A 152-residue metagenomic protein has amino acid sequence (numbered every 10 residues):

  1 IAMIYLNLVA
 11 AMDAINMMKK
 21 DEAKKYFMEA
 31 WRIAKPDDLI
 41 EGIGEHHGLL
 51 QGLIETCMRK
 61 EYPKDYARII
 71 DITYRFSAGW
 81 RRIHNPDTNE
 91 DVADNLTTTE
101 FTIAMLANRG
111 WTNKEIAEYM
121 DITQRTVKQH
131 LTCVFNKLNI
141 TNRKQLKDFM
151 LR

Functional and structural regions predicted by a protein language model:
A2, G42-E45: Structural signature of alpha-solenoid helical repeat junctions
A2-V9, N16, L106: "A position-specific structural signal for the A-helix of alpha-solenoid helical repeats
L6-A10, Q51, D148: TPR/TPR-like alpha-solenoid signature
I15-N16, L49-R82: Alpha-helical linker/edge segments of TPR/alpha-solenoid repeat scaffolds and analogous pre-/post-domain helices
K24-D37, D71-Y74: TPR/TPR-like (Sel1-like) alpha-helical repeat modules
R81-T132, N136-T141, K147-R152: Helix-turn-helix DNA-binding segment
